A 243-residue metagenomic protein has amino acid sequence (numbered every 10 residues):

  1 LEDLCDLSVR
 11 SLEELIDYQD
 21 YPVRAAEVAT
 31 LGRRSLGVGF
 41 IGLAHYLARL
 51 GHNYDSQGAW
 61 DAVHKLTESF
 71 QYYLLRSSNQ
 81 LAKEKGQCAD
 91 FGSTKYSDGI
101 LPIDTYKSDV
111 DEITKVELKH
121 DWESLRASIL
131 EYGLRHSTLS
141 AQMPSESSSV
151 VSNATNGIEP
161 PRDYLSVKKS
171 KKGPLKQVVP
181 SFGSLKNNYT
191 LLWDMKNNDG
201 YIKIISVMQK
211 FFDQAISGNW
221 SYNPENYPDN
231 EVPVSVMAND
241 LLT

Functional and structural regions predicted by a protein language model:
L1-T243: Long, C-terminal-biased catalytic regions of enzyme "large/alpha" subunits
